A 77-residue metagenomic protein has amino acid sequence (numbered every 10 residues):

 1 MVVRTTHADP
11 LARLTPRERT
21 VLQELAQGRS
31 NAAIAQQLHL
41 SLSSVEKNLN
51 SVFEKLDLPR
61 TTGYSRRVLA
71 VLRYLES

Functional and structural regions predicted by a protein language model:
M1-N50, L72, E76: Helix-turn-helix DNA-binding segment
F53-S77: Basic, Lys/Arg-enriched C-terminal extension of HTH/homeodomain DNA-binding domains
